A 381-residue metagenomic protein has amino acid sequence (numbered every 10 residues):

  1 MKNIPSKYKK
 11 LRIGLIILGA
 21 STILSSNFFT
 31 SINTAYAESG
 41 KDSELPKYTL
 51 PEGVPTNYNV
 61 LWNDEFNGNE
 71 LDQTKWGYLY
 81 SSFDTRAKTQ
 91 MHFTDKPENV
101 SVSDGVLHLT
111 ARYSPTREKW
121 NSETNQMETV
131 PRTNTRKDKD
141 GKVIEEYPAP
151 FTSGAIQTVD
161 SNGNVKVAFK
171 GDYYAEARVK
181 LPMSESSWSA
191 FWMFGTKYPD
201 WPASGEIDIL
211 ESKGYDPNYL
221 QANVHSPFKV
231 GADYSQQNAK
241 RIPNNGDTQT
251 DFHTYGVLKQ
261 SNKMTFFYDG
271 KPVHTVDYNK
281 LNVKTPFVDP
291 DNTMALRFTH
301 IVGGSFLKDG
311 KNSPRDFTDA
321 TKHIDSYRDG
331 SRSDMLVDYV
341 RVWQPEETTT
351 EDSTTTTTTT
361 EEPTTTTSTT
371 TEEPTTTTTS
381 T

Functional and structural regions predicted by a protein language model:
M1-I17, S31-Y36: Bacterial Sec-dependent N-terminal signal peptides
P5, I23, T265-F267: Conserved short hydrophobic patches within well-ordered secondary structure
K9, L24, F29, T356 (+1 more regions): Intrinsically disordered, low-complexity serine/threonine-rich segments
I16-L24: Hydrophobic helical h-region of N-terminal Sec-dependent signal peptides in bacterial secretory/periplasmic proteins
L24-D42: Sec-dependent signal peptide cleavage junction
E38-T356: GH16 jelly-roll
D42, T348-T381: Ser/Thr/Gly/Pro-rich low-complexity, disordered linker/stalk segments of secreted and cell-surface proteins
